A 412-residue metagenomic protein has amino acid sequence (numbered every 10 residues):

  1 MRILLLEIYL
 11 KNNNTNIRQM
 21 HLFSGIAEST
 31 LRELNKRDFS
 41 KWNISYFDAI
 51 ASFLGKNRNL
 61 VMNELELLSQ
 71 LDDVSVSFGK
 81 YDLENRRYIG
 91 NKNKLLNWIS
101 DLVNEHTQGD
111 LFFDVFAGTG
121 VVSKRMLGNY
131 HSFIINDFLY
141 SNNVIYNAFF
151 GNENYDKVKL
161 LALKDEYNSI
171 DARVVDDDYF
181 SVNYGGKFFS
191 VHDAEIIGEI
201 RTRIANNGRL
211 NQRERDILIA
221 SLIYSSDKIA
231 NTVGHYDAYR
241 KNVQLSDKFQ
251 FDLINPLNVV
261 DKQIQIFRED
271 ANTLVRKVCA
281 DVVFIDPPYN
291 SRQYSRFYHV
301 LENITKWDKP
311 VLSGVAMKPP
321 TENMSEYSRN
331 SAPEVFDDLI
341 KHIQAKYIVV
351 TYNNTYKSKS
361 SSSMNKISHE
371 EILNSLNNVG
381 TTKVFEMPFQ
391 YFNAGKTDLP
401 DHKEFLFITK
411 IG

Functional and structural regions predicted by a protein language model:
M1-Q19: A short, Lys/Arg-rich alpha-helix, primarily the initiator
G25-K41: Recognition helix of helix-turn-helix/homeodomain-like DNA-binding domains that insert into the DNA major groove
I44-L60: DNA major-groove recognition helix of helix-turn-helix/homeodomain DNA-binding modules
G55-L71: Short C-terminal boundary/hinge segments that cap the last helix of small helical domains
L68-L111, V121-V122, G128: S-adenosyl-L-methionine
I99, F112-M126, I135-L139, R276-F297 (+1 more regions): Conserved proline-anchored active-site loop of SAM-dependent methyltransferases that bridges a beta-strand
S132, F138-N258, S295-R329, P333-E334: Class I S-adenosyl-L-methionine-dependent methyltransferase module
E326-G380: Conserved Class I SAM-dependent methyltransferase catalytic core
